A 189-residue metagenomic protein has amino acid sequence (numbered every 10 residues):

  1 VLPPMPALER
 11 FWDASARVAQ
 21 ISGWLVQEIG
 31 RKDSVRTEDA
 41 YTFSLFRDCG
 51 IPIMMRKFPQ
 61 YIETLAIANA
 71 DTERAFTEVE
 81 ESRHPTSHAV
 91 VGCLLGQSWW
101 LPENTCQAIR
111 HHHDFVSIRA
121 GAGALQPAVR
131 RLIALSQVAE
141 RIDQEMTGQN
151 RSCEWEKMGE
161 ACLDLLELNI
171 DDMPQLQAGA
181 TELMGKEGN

Functional and structural regions predicted by a protein language model:
V1-V90, L94-Q97, E103, R110 (+2 more regions): Acidic/His-rich, divalent-metal-binding segments that scaffold phosphate/diphosphate chemistry
F46, L95-Q107, A124-N189: Divalent metal-dependent phosphate-bond-processing catalytic cores, especially two-metal-ion Mg2+/Mn2+ enzymes that act
D114-V116, L183: A short structural micro-motif
